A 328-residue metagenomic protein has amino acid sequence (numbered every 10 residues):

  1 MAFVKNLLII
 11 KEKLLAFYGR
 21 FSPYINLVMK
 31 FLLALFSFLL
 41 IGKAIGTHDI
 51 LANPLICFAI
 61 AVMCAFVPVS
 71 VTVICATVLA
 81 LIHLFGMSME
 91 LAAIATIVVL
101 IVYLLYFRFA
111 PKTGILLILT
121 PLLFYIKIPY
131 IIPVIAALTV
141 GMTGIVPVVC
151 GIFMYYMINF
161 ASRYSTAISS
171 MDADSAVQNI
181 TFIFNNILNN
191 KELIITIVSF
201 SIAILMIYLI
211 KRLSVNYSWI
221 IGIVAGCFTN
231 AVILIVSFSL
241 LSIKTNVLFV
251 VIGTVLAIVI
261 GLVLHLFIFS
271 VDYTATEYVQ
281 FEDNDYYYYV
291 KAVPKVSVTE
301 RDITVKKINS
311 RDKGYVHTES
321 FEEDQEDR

Functional and structural regions predicted by a protein language model:
M1-A34: Membrane topogenic helices and adjacent juxtamembrane segments
P23-T77, H83-L84, A93: Hydrophobic transmembrane alpha-helices
L27, F31-L35, L39, K43 (+8 more regions): Transmembrane alpha-helical segments of multi-pass membrane transport proteins and ion-pumping complexes
T47-L55, V69-V73, M89-A95, K112-I115 (+3 more regions): Short, aromatic-rich membrane-interface segments at the entry and exit of alpha-helical transmembrane domains
V62, C75-V148: Membrane-interface helix-loop-helix junctions at boundaries between adjacent transmembrane segments
L123-F124, I132-T245, V250, T254: Generic multipass alpha-helical transmembrane bundles of integral membrane proteins
S165, R212-L213, I243-V247, V263-Q280: Juxtamembrane/interface segments at transmembrane-helix termini
V271-E322: Short, highly charged, low-complexity non-transmembrane loops/tails of multi-pass membrane proteins
